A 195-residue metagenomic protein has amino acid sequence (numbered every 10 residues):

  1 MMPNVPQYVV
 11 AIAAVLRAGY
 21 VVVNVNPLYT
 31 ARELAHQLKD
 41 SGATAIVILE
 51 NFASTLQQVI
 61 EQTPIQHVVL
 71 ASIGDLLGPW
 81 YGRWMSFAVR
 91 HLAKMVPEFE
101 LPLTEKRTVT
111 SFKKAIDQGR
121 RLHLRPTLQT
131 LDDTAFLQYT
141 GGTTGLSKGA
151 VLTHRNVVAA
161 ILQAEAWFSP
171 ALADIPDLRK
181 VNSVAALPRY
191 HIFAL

Functional and structural regions predicted by a protein language model:
M1-R32, E50, A186: Conserved AMP-binding/adenylate-forming
A14-A18, V181-N182, H191-L195: Conserved short alpha-helical elements in the N-terminal third of ANL/AMP-binding
Y20, T63-Q66: A short helix->loop->beta-strand "cap" motif at the edges of active sites that frequently abuts
Y29-T63, L76-L77, A160-V184: Conserved ATP-dependent adenylate/AMP-binding module captured primarily in the ANL superfamily
A53-S54, Q66-D117: Alpha-helical membrane-targeting segments
K94-V96, E100-Y139, L146, A171-N182: Conserved pre-ATP/AMP-binding loop-to-beta segment of ANL
A135-L162: Conserved AMP-binding A3 loop
